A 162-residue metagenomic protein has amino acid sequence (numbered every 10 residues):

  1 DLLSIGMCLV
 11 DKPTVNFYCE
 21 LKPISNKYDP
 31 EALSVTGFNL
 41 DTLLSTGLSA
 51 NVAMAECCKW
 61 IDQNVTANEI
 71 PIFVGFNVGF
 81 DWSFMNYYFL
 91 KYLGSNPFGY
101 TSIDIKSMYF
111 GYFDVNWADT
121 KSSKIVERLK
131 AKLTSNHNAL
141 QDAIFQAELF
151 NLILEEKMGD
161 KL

Functional and structural regions predicted by a protein language model:
D1-G79: Conserved non-catalytic scaffold segment of RNase H-like nuclease domains
N16-Y18, S102-I105: Conserved beta-strand scaffold positions in the cores of enzyme catalytic domains, especially in NTP/NDP-utilizing
P23-L43, I103-I144: Active-site-proximal helix-loop-helix substrate-binding element of RNase H-like nuclease domains
N51, A55, W82-S83, I103-K106 (+1 more regions): Non-catalytic, well-ordered alpha-helical scaffold segments
E56-K59, S83, Y87, F110 (+2 more regions): Residue-level signal for well-ordered alpha-helical scaffold segments within enzymatic catalytic domains
I72-G79, S83-F84, K121-L162: Acidic, Mg2+-coordinating catalytic module of metal-dependent nucleases/exonucleases that use a two-metal-ion mechanism
G79-T101: Substrate-recognition/cap helix-loop segment adjacent to the acidic, metal-dependent catalytic center of Asp-based
Y92-N96, V115-S123, K157: Substrate-binding/catalytic groove segments of enzymes that remodel or degrade extracellular structural polymers
